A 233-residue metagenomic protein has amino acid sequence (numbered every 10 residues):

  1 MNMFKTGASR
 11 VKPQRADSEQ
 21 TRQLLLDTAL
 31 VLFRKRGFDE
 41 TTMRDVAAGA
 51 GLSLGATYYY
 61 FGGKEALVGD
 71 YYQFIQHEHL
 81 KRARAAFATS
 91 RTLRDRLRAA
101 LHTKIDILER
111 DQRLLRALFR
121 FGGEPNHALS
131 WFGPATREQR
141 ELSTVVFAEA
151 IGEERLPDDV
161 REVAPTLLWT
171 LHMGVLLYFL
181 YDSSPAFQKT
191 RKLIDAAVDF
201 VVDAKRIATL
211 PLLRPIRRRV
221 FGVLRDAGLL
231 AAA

Functional and structural regions predicted by a protein language model:
N2-F4, L24, L32-D70, F74: Helix-turn-helix
N2-S9, V145, E149, Y181-A233: C-terminal peripheral helix-coil segments that are non-catalytic and often amphipathic
Q14, T21-L24, T28: N-terminal positioning helix adjacent to the helix-turn-helix/winged-helix DNA-binding module
K64, Y71, I75, H79 (+7 more regions): Hydrophobic/aromatic residues within well-ordered alpha-helical segments
D70, R84-A117, E124, P134-E138: Hydrophobic alpha-helical connector segments
R116-F119, D159: Short, hydrophobic secondary-structure boundary micro-motifs
A128-R155, E162-M173, K192, V198-D203: Amphipathic alpha-helical packing segments from all-alpha helical-bundle domains
